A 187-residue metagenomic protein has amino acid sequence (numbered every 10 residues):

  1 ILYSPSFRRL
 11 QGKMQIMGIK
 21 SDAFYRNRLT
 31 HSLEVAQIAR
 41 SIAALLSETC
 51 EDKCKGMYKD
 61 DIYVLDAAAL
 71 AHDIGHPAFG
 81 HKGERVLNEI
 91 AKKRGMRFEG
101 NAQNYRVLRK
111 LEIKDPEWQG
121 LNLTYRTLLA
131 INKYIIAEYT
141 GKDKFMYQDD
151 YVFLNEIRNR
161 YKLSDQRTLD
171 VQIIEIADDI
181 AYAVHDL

Functional and structural regions predicted by a protein language model:
L2-K13, L33, Q37-I38, I42-A67 (+1 more regions): Sequence-structural signature of the catalytic-core scaffold of metal-dependent phosphohydrolases that act on
K13-A23: A short small-residue
L70-A71: Hydrophobic/aromatic-rich effector regions of fungal transcription factors
I74: Basic, low-complexity intrinsically disordered segments
